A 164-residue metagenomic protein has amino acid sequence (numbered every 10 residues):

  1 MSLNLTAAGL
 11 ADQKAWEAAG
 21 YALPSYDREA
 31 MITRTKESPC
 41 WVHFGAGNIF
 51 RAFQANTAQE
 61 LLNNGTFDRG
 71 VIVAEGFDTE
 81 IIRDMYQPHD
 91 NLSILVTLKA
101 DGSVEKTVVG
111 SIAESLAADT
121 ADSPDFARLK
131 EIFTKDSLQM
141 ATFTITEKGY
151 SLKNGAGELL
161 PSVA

Functional and structural regions predicted by a protein language model:
M1-A164: Non-transmembrane, aqueous-exposed alpha-helical and coiled segments at domain scale
